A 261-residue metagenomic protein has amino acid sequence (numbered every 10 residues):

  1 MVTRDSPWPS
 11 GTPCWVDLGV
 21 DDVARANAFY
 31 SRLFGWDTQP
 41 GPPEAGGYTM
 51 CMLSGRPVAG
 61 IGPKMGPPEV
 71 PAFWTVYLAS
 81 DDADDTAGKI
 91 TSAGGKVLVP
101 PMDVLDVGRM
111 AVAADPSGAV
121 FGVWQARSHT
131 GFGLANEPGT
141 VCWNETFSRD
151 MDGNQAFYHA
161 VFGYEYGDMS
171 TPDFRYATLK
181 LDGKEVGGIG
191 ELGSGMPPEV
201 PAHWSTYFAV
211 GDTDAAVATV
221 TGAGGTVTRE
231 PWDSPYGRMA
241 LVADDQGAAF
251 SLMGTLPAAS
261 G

Functional and structural regions predicted by a protein language model:
M1-W8, T91-C142, G167-K184, E191-M196 (+2 more regions): Vicinal oxygen chelate
V2, W8-S10, D17-R56, S92 (+6 more regions): Core segments of cupin and vicinal oxygen chelate
W8, W15, Y30, W36 (+5 more regions): Bulky hydrophobic/aromatic packing residues
T12-D21, T49-C51, K64-K89, R109-A114 (+3 more regions): Vicinal oxygen chelate
A26, W36-T38, P57-A59, P68-E69 (+8 more regions): Short loop/beta submotifs within extracellular cysteine-rich repeat domains
G35, R56-A59, L78-D81, V97 (+8 more regions): Short, low-complexity, polar/charged sequence segments that are solvent-exposed and flexible
G41-A135: Active-site-adjacent scaffolding segments
